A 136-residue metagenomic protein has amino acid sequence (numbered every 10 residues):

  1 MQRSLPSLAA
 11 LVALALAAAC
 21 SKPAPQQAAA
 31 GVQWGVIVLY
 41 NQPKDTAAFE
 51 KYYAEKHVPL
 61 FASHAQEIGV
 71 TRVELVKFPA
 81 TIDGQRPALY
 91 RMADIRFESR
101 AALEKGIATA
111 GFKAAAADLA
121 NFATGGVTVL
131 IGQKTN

Functional and structural regions predicted by a protein language model:
S4-S7, C20-N136: Macromolecular interaction modules
S7-L14: Sec-dependent N-terminal signal peptides
A15-A19: C-terminal motif of bacterial Sec signal peptides marking the signal peptidase cleavage site
